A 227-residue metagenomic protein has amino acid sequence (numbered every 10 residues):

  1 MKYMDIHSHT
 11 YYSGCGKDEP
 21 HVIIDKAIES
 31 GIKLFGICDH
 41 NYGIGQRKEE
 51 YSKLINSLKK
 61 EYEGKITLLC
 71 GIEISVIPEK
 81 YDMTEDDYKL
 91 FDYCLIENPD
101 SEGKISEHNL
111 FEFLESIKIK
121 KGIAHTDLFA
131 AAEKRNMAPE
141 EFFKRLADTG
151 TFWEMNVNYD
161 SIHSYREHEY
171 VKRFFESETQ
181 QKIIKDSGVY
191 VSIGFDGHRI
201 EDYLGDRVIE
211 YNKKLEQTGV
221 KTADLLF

Functional and structural regions predicted by a protein language model:
M1-S30: N-terminal active-site segment of His-dependent metallophosphoesterases
Y3-S13, I37, I123-L128, I193-G197: Histidine-centered catalytic micro-motifs
G14-K17, K48-E49, E133-F142, S161-Q181 (+1 more regions): Histidine/acidic-residue-rich catalytic or RNA/ligand-binding cores of hydrolases and nuclease-related proteins
H21-C38, N56-E61: Alpha-helical scaffold segments that flank or form the walls of functional sites
H40, V189-Y203: Short acidic/histidine-rich active-site segments
N41-M155, Y159, E216-V220: Extended substrate/RNA-proximal surfaces in nucleic-acid metabolism proteins
S177-F195: Conserved short secondary-structure transition element at the edge of the structured enzyme core that lines
